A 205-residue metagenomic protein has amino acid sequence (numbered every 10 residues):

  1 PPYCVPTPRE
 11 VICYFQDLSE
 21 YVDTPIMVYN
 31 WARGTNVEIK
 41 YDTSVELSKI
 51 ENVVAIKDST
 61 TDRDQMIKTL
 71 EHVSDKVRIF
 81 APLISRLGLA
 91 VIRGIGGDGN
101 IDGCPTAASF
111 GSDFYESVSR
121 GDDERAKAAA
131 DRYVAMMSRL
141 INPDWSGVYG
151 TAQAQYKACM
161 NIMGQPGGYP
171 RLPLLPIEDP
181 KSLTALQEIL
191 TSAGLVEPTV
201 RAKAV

Functional and structural regions predicted by a protein language model:
P1-E38, L174-P176, V196, V200-K203: Active-site beta->alpha loop and helix N-cap motifs at the rims of alpha/beta catalytic domains
P8, S44, D179-P180: Short capping/connector residues at structural and topological boundaries
C13, D42, D64, A154 (+1 more regions): Short, contiguous clusters of charged residues that form electrostatic/catalytic patches at enzyme active sites, used
E20-T24, A32-D144: Catalytic alpha/beta core domains of metabolic enzymes, predominantly
F110-V205: C-terminal alpha-helical cap/extension of soluble enzyme domains
